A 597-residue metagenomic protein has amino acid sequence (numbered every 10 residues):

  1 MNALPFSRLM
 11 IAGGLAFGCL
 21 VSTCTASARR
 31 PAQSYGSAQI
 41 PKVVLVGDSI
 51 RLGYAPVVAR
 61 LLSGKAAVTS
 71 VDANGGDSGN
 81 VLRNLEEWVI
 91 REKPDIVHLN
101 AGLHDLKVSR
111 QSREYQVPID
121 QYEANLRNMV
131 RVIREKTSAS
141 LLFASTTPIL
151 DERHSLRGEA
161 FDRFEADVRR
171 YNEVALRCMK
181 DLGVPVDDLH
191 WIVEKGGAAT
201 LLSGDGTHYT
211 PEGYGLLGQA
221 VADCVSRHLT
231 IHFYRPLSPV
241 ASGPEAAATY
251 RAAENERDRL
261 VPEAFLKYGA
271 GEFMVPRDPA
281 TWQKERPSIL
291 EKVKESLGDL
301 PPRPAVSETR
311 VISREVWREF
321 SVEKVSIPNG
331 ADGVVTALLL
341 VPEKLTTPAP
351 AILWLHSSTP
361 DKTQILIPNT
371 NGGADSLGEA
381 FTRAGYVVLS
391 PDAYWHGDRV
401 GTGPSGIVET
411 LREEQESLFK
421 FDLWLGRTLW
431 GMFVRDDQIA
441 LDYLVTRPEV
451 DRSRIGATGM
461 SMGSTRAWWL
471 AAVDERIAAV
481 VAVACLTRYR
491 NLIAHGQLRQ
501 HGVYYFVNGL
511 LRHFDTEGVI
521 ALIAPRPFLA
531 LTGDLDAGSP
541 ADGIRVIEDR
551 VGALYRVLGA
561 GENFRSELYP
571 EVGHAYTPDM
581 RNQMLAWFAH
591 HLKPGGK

Functional and structural regions predicted by a protein language model:
G18, T25-V97: Serine-esterase "nucleophile elbow" of acetyl-processing enzymes
R29-Y35, F233-E295, D299: N-terminal pre-domain segments of enzymes
G36, R60-K65, N80-S238: Alpha-helical cap/lid subdomain in secreted, periplasmic, or secretory-pathway luminal O-acyl-processing enzymes
Q39, D332-V335, E343-A351, S358-P360: Proline/glycine-enriched tight loop/beta-turn segments at coil->beta junctions that connect or precede beta-strands
P211, G502-V503, D549-K597: C-terminal catalytic histidine-bearing segment of alpha/beta-hydrolase fold enzymes
P301-T346: N-terminal cap/lid segment of alpha/beta-hydrolase-fold proteins
T347-P348, I352-Q438, Y443-T446, N491-H495: Cap/lid segment of the alpha/beta-hydrolase catalytic domain
E416-L425, I439, A478-I520, P525 (+2 more regions): Mobile cap/lid helix-loop segments that gate and shape the active-site cleft of serine hydrolases
